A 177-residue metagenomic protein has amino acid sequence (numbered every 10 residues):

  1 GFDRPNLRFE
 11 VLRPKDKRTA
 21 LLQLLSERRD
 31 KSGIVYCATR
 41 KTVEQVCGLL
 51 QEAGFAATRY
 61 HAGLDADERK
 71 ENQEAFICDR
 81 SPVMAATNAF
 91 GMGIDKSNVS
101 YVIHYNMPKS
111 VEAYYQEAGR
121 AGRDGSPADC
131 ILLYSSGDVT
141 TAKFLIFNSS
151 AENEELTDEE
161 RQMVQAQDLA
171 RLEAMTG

Functional and structural regions predicted by a protein language model:
G1-A170: Helicase motor core with emphasis on the C-terminal RecA-like subdomain
R171-G177: C-terminal accessory regions
